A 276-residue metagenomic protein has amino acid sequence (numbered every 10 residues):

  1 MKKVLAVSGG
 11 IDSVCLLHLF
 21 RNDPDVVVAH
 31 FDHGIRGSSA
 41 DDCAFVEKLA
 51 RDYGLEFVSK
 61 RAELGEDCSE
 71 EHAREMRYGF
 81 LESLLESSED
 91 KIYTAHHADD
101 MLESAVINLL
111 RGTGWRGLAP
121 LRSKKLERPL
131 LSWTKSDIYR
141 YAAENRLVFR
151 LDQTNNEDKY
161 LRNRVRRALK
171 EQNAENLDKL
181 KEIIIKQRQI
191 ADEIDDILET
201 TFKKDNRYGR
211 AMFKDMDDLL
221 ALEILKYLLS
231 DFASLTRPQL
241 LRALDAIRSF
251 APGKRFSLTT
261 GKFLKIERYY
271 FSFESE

Functional and structural regions predicted by a protein language model:
M1-R111, S136, R140-E144: ATP-dependent adenylation/nucleotidyltransferase module used to activate substrates
K2-I11, H33, A62-L64, M76 (+1 more regions): AMP-forming adenylation/ATP pyrophosphatase catalytic core
L17, R61, L84, D152-Q153 (+2 more regions): Short loop/turn and capping residues at structural boundaries
I35-R36, E71, R128, N155 (+1 more regions): A generic secondary-structure micro-motif detector that highlights 1-2 residue hydrophobic/ambivalent hotspots embedded
G54, S123-K125, R268: Residue-level detection of beta-strand-connecting loop/turn positions
A95-L235: Flexible helical/loop "lid" subdomain adjacent to adenine-nucleotide binding pockets
